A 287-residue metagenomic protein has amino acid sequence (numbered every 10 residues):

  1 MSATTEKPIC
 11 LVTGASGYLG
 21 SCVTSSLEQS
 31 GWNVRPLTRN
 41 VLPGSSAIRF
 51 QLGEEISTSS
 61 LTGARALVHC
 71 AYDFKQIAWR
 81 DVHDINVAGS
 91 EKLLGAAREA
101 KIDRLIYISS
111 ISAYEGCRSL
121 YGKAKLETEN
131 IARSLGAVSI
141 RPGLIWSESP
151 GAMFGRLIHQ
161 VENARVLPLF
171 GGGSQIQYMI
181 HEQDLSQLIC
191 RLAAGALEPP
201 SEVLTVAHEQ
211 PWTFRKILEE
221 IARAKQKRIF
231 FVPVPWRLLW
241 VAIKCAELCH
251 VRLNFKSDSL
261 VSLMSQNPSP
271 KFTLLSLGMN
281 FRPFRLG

Functional and structural regions predicted by a protein language model:
P8-S30: N-terminal Rossmann NAD(P)H-binding glycine-rich loop of SDR-like oxidoreductase domains
T13, L37, C70, L105-I111 (+1 more regions): SDR active-site strand-loop-helix element
L42, F50-K92, A96-E99, I111-E115: NAD(P)H-binding glycine-rich loop region in Rossmannoid oxidoreductase-like domains and their noncatalytic homologs
A88-L126, N130, S134, V138: Conserved Rossmann-fold NAD(P)-dependent oxidoreductase catalytic core, especially the SDR/UDP-sugar
G116-S119, V138-R156, Q175-I176: Flexible, glycine-rich beta-alpha linker
G151-R156, G171-A194, S201-T205: Substrate-positioning beta->alpha
R156-E182, R228-N267: Alpha-helical membrane-targeting segments
L192-L253, G278-G287: Mid/C-terminal beta-alpha module of Rossmann-like enzyme folds, strongest in SDR-family dehydrogenases/epimerases
